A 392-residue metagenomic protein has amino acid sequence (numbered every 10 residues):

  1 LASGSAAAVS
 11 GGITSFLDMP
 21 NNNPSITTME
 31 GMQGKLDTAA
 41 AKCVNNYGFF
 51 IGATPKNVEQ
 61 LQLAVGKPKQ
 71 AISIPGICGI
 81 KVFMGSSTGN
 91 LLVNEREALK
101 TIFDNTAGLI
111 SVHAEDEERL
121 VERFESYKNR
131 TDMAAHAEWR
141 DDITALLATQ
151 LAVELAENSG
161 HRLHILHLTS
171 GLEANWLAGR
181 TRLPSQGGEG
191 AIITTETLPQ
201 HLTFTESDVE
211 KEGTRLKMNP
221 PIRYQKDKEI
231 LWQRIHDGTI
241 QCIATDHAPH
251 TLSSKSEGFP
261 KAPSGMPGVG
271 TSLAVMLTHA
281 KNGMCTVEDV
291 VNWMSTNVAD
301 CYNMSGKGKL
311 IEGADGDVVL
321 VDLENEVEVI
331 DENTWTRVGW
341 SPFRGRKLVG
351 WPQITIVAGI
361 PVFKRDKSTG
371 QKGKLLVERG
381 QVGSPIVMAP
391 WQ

Functional and structural regions predicted by a protein language model:
L1-K42: Metal-associated gating/positioning segment near the N- to mid-region
A8, G12, Y47, I80 (+11 more regions): Divalent metal-coordination and catalytic microenvironments
D18, G48-I51, R162-H167: Short catalytic-loop micro-motif centered on adjacent basic/acidic residues
P20-N22, G85, E115, L168 (+2 more regions): Short, ordered loop/turn segments at secondary-structure junctions
D37-A53: A glycine-rich helix N-cap at a beta->alpha junction
E59-I243: Histidine/acidic residue-rich metal-binding segments in metalloenzymes
T131-G160, R215, H236-D237, Q241-I243 (+1 more regions): His/Asp/Glu-enriched, well-ordered alpha-helical/loop segment that forms or immediately abuts the divalent-metal
G258-K261, E312-G383: C-terminal cap of metal-dependent C-N hydrolases
